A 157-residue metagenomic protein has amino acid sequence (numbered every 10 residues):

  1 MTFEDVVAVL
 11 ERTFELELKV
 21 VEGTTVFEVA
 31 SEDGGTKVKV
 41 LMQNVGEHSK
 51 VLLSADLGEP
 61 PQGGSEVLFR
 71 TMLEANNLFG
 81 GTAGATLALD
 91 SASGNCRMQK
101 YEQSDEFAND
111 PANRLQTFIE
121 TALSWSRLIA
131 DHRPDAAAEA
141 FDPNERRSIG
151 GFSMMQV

Functional and structural regions predicted by a protein language model:
M1-V40: Charge-rich, low-complexity N-terminal segments
L18-T24, N44-E47, L89-S93: Short, ordered beta-strand-loop transition motifs
G34-Q62: Short, well-structured hydrophobic secondary-structure segments
H48-L52, A92-K100: Glycine-rich, often proline-containing surface loops adjacent to acidic residues and nearby aromatics that form
D56-G58, Y101-D105: Short strand-loop junctions, especially beta-strand C-caps/beta-turns that link beta-sheets to coils or alpha-helices
D56-G94: Short, internal acidic amphipathic alpha-helical interface segments that mediate docking to partner proteins
T71-M72, N76, Q103-P134: Ampiphathic alpha-helical segments that act as solvent-exposed interaction surfaces
I129-V157: Short, highly charged C-terminal tails/helix-capping segments
